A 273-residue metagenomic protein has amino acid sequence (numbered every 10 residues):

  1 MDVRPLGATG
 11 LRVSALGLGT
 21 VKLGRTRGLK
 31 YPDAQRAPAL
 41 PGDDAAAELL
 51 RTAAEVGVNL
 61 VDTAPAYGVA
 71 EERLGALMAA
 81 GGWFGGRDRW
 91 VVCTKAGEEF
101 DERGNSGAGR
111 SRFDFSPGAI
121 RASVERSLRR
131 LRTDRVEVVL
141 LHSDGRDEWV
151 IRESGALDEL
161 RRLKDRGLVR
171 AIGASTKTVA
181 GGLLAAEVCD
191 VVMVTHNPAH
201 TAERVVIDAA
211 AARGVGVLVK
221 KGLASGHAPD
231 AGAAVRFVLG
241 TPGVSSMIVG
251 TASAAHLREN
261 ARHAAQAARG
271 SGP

Functional and structural regions predicted by a protein language model:
M1-V91: N-terminal binding-site loop/beta-alpha segment at the start of enzyme catalytic domains that lines or forms
V3, D43, S143-P273: Beta/alpha (TIM)-barrel catalytic core signal, keyed to glycine-rich beta->alpha loops juxtaposed to Asp/Glu that bind
L6, L16-L18, V61, L74 (+8 more regions): Conserved, mostly hydrophobic/aromatic
L23-D44, N105-R121, D147-W149, A228-P229: Active-site mouth loops of central-metabolism enzymes
A37-A53, D114-R132, S175-L184, D230-F237: Short, acidic/polar
E55-V58, T133-V136, V169, C189 (+1 more regions): A structural motif
R87-E102, L141-H142: A short, structured active-site edge motif that brings together acidic residues
L128-E148: Active-site groove signature of glycoside hydrolases
